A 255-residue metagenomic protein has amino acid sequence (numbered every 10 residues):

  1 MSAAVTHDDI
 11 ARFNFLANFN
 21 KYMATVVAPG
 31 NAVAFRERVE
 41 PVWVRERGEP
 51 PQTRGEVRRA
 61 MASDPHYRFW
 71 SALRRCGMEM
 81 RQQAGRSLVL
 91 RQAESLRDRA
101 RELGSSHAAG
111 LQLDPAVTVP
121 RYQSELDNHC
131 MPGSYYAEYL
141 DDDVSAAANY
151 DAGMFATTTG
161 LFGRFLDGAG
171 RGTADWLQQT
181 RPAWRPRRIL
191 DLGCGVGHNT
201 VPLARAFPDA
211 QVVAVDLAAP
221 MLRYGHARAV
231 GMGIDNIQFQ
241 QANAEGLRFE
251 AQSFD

Functional and structural regions predicted by a protein language model:
S2-T53: Intrinsically disordered, low-complexity terminal regions of plant proteins
P51, G55-D142: N-terminal auxiliary segments of SAM/dcSAM-dependent transferases
R99, V144-S145, A152-T157, Q211: Class I (Rossmann-like) S-adenosyl-L-methionine-dependent methyltransferase catalytic domain, capturing the SAM-binding
Y150-D167: Class I SAM-dependent methyltransferase Rossmann-like catalytic core, especially the SAM/SAH-binding loop
G163-R185: Conserved alpha-helix/loop element of class I SAM-dependent methyltransferases that forms part of the SAM/SAH-binding
R185-G195: Conserved class I S-adenosyl-L-methionine
L190, V201-G246: Class I SAM-dependent methyltransferase SAM/SAH-binding core
E245-D255: A short acidic, Gly/Pro-enriched loop at the edge of an enzyme's catalytic core that lines a small-molecule cofactor
